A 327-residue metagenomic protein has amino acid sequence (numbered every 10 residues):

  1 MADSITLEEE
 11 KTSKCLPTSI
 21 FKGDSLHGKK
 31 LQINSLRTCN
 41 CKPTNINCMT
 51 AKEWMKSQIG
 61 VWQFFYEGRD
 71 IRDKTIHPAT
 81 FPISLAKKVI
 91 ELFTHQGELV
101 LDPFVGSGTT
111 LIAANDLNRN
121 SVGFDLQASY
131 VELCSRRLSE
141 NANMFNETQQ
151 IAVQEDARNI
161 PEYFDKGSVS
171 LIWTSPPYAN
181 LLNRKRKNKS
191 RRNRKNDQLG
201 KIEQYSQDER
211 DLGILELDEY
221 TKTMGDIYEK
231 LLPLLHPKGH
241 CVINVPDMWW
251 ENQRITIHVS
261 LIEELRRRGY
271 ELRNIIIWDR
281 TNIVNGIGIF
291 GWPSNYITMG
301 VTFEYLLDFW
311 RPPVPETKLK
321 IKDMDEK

Functional and structural regions predicted by a protein language model:
M1-K327: Class I S-adenosyl-L-methionine-dependent methyltransferase catalytic core
